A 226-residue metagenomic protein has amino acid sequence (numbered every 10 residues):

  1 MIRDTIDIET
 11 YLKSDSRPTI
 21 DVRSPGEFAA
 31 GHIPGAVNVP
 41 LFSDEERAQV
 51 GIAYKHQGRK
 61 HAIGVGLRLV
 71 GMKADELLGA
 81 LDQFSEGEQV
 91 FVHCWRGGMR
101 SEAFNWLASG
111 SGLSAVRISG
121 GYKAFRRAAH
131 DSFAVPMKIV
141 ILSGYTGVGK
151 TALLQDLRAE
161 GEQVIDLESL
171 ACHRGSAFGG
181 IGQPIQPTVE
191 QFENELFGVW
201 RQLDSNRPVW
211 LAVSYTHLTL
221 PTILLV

Functional and structural regions predicted by a protein language model:
M1-P34, A62, A129-A134, I139-S143: Flexible, polar/low-complexity N-terminal or interdomain linker segments that lie immediately upstream of folded
T19-R23, V39, I165: Short hydrophobic beta-strand that contains or immediately precedes a catalytic carboxylate
P25, A30-D75: Glycine/alanine-rich phosphate-binding loops at beta-alpha junctions
G64-I118: Catalytic cysteine-centered active loop of the rhodanese-like fold, especially the PTP/DSP P-loop
S119-G120, E162-S176: Short beta-strand-centered segment that lines the nucleotide-binding/catalytic pocket of NTP-utilizing
I141-R158: Glycine-rich phosphate-binding P-loop
A171-E190: P-loop NTPase switch/communication element
T216-T222: Conserved small/polar residues in nucleotide/adenosyl-binding loops
